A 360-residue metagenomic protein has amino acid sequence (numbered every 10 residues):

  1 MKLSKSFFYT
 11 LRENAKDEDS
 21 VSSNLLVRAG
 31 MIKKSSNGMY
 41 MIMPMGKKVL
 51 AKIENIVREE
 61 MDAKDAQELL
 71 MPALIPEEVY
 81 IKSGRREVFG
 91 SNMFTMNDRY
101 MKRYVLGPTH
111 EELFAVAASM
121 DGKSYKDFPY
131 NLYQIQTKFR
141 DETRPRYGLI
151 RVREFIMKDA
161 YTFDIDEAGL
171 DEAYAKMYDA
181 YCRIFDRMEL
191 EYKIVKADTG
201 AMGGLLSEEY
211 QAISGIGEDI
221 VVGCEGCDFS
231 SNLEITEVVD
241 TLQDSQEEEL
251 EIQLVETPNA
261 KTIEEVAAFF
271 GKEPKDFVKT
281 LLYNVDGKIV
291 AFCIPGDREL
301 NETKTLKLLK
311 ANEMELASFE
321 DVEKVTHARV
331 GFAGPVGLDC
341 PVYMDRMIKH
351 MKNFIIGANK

Functional and structural regions predicted by a protein language model:
M1-R28, A115-P145, E256-K261: Charged, low-complexity intrinsically disordered tails and linkers
M1-R99, Y161-D198, R298: TRNA-binding/sensing appendages of the translation machinery
N37, F128-Q134, V278-L281: Short coil/turn segments at secondary-structure boundaries
G46, I75, D98-Y100, H110 (+3 more regions): Short, flexible loop/turn elements at secondary-structure junctions
D62-A73, R103-L106, A115-A117, K123-L132 (+2 more regions): Short secondary-structure capping/junction motifs at helix and strand boundaries
Q67-S83, H110-E112, N131-R140, V195-A201 (+1 more regions): Short, glycine/charge-rich beta-strand/loop segments that flank catalytic centers and engage negatively charged groups
R85-V105, A212-G226: Acidic, His- and aromatic-enriched active-site or binding-groove loops in soluble protein domains that engage sugars
E111-S119, R144-A160, A168-K360: Extended, low-hydrophobicity, polar/charged segments
